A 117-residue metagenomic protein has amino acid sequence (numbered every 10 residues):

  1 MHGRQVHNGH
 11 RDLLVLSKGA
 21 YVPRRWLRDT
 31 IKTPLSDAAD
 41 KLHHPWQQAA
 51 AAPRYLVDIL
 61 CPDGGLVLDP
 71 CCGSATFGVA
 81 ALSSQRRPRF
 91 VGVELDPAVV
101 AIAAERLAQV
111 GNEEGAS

Functional and structural regions predicted by a protein language model:
M1-V93: Core catalytic lobe of class I
D96: Conserved SAM/SAH-binding beta-strand->alpha-helix loop
A103-A104: Conserved SAM-binding loop
L107-S117: S-adenosyl-L-methionine
